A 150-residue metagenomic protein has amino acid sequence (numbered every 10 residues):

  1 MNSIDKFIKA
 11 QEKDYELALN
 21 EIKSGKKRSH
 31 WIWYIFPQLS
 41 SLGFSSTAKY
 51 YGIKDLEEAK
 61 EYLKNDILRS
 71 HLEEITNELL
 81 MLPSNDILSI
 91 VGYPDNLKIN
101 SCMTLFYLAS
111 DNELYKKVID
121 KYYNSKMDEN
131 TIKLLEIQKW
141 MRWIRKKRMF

Functional and structural regions predicted by a protein language model:
M1-E16, E129-E136, W143-R145: Extreme N-terminal tail/first-helix region
I4, Y50-H71, K126-E129, Q138: C-terminal end-helix/capping segment
K9-E21, N77-I87: Short amphipathic alpha-helical segments and their helix-coil junctions
E21-L56: Hydrophobic/aromatic-rich, well-ordered segments within soluble, folded domains that form packed cores
K27-Y34, H71, D95-C102, L114-V118: Residue-level detector of well-ordered alpha-helical segments, enriched for hydrophobic/aromatic packing positions
S41-T47, Y107-K117: Short helix-capping/linker segments at secondary-structure and domain boundaries
E61-L108: Mid-chain, well-packed structural core segment of small domains
D111-F150: Charged phosphate-binding loop/patch that engages nucleotide di/tri-phosphates or the phosphate backbone of nucleic
